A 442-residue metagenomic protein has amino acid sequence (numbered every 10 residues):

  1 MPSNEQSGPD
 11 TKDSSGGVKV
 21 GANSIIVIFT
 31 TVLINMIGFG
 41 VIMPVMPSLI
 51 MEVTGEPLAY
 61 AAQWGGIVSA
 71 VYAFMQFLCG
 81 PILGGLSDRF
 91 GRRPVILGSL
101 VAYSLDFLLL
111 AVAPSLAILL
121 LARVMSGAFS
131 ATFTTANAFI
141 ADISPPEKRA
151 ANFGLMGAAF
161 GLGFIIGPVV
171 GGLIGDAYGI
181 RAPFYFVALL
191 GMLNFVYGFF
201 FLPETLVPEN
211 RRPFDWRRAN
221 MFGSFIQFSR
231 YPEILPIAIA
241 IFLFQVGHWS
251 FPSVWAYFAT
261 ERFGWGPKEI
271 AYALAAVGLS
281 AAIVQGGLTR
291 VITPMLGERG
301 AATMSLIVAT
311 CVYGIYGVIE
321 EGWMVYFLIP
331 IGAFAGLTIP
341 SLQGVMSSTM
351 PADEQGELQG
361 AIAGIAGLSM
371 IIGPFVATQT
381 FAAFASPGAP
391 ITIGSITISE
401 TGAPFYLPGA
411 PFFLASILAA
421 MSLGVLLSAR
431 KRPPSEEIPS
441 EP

Functional and structural regions predicted by a protein language model:
D10-A22, P203-I239, R262, E441-P442: Juxtamembrane intracellular "pre-TM" segments in multi-pass secondary transporters
V45-A62, S253-I270: Short amphipathic helix-loop junctions that connect adjacent transmembrane helices in Major Facilitator Superfamily/SLC
F77-L116: Conserved MFS/SLC helix-loop-helix module at the cytosolic interface between two early adjacent transmembrane helices
C79-G91, V284-E298: Helix-to-loop junctions at the C-terminal end of transmembrane segments in multipass secondary transporters
P94-L109, A188, G300-I315: Structural signature of the two symmetry-related core transmembrane helices
A122-G161: Cytoplasmic helix-loop-helix junction between adjacent transmembrane helices in 12-TM secondary transporters
F195-F201, F413-P442: Multi-pass alpha-helical transporter architecture, strongest for 12-TM Major Facilitator/SLC carriers used
R299-L342: C-terminal transmembrane helical hairpin of 12-TM major facilitator-type secondary transporters
